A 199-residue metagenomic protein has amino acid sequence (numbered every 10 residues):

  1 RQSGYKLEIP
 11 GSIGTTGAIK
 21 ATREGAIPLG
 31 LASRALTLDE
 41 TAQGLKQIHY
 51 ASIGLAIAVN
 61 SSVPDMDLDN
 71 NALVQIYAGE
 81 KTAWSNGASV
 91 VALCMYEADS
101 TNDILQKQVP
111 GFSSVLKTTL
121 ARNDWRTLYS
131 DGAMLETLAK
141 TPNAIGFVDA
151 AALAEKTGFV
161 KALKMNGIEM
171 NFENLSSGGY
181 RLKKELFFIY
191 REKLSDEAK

Functional and structural regions predicted by a protein language model:
R1-K199: Exported/periplasmic ABC-transporter solute-binding proteins
